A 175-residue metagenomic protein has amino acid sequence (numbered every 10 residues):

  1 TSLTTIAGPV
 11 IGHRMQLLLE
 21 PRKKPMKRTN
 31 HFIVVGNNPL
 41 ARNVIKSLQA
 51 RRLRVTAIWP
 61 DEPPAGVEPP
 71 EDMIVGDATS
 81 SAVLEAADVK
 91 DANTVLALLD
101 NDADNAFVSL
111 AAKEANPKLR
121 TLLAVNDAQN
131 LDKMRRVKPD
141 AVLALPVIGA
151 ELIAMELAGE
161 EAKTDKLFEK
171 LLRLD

Functional and structural regions predicted by a protein language model:
T1-D175: Cytosolic regulatory regions of ion transport systems
